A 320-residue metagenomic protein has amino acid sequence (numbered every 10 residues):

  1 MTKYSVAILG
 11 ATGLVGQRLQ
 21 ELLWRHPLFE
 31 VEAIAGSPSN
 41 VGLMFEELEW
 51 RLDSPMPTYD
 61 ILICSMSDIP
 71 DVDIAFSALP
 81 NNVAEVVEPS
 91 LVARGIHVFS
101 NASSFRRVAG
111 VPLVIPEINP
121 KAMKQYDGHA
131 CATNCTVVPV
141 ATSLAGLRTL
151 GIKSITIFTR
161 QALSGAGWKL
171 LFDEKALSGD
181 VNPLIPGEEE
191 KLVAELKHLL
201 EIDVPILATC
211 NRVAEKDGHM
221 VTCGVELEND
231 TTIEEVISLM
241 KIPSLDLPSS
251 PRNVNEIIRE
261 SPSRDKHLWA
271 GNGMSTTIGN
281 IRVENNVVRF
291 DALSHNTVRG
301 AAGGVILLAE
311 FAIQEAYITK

Functional and structural regions predicted by a protein language model:
M1-S178, P205, G271-N272, T276-T277 (+3 more regions): N-terminal Rossmann-like NAD(P) cofactor-binding subdomain of oxidoreductases, focused on the glycine-rich
A11, V15, L19, V87 (+6 more regions): General structural feature for long, well-ordered alpha-helical segments within catalytic domains of soluble enzymes
F76, V221-E226: Short cationic amphipathic helices and targeting signals
Y126-D127, G218-T222, V287-R289: Short, solvent-exposed beta-strand edge segments and adjacent coil->beta transition regions
G165, E195-V204, T231-T232, A270: Structural/interface elements that position substrates and couple domains in central-metabolism enzymes
A166-H198: NAD(P)-dependent short-chain dehydrogenase/reductase
G187-K216, M220-T222: Oxyanion-binding "anion nests"
G224-K320: C-terminal active-site/capping subdomain that shapes the small-molecule cofactor and substrate pocket of enzyme
